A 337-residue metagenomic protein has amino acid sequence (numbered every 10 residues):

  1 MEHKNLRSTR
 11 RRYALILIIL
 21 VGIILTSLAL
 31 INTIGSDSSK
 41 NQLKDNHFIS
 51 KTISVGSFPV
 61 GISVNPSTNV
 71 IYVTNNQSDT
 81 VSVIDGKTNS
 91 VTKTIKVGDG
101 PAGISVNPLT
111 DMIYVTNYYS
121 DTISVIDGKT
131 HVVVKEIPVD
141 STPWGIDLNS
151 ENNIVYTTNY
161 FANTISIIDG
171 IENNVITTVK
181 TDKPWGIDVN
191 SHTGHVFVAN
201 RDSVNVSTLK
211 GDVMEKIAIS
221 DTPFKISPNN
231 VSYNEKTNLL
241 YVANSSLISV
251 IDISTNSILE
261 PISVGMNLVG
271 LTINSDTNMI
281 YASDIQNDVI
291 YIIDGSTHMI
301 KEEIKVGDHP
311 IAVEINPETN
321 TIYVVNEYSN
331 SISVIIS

Functional and structural regions predicted by a protein language model:
N5-I19: N-terminal Sec-pathway targeting helices
I23-S337: Predominantly soluble domains enriched in secretory-pathway, periplasmic, or organellar proteins
